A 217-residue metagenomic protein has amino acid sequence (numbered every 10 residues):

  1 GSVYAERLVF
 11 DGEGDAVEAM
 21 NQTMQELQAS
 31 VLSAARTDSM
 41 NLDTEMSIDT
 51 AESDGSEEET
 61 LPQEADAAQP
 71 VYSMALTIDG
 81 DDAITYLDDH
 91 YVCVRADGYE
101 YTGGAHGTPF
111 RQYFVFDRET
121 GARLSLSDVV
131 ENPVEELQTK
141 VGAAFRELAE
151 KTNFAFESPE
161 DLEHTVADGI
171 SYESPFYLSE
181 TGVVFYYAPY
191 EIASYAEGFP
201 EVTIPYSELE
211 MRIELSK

Functional and structural regions predicted by a protein language model:
G1-K217: Compositionally biased intrinsically disordered regions enriched in Thr/Gly
